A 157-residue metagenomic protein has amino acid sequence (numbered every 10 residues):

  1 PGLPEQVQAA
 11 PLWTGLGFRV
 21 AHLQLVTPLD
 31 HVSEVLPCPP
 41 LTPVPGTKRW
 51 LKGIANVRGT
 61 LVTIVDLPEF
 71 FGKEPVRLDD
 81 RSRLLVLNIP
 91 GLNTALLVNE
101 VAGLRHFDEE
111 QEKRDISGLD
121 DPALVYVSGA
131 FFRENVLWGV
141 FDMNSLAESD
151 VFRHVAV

Functional and structural regions predicted by a protein language model:
P1-V157: An acidic, low-aromatic, low-complexity terminal/linker signal
